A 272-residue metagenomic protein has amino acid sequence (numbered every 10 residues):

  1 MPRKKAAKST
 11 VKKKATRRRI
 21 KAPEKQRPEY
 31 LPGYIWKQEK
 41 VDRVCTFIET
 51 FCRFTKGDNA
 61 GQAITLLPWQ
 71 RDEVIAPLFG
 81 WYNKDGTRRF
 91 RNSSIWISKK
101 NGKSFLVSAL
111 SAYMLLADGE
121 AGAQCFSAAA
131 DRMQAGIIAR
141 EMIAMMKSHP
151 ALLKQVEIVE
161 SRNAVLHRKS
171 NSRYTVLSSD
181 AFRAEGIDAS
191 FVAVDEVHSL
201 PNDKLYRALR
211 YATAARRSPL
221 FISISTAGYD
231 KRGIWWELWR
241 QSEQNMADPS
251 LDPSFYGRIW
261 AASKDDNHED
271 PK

Functional and structural regions predicted by a protein language model:
P2-R3, K8-K272: Phosphate/NTP-binding elements of NTP-utilizing enzymes
